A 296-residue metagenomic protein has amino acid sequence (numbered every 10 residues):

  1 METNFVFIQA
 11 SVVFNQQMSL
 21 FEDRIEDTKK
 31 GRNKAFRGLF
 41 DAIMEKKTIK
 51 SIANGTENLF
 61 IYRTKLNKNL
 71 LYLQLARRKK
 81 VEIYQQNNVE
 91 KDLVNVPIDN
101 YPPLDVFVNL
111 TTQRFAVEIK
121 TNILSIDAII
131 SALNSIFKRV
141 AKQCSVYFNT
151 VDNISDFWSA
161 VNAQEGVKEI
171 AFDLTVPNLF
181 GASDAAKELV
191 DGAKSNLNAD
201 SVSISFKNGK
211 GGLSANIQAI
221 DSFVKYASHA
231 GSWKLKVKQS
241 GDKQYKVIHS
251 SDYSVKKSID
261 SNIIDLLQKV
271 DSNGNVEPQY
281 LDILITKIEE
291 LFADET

Functional and structural regions predicted by a protein language model:
M1-Q85, V89-L93, I123-T296: Terminal interaction module
D92-F107, I119, F157-A160: Catalytic micro-motifs at enzyme active sites that drive phosphoryl/nucleotidyl and oxygen chemistry
P103-S131: Internal, conserved structured core segments that host functional sites
